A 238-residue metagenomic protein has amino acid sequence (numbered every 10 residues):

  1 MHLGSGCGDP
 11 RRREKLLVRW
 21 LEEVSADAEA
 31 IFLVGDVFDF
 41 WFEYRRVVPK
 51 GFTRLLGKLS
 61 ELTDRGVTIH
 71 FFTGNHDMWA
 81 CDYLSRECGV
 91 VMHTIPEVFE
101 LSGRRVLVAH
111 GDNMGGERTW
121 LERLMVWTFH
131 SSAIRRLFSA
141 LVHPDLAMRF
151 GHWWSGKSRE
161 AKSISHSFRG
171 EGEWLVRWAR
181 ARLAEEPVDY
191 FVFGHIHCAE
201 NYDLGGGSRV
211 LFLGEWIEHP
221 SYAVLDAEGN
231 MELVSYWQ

Functional and structural regions predicted by a protein language model:
L3-L101: Core catalytic region of metal-dependent phosphoesterases/phosphodiesterases, especially metallo-beta-lactamase-like
W20-V24, L55-L59, I95-V98, E117-T119 (+3 more regions): Glycine-rich loops and low-complexity Gly/Arg-rich segments that provide flexible linkers or classic glycine-based
A30-L33, R54-L55, T63, V67-T73 (+4 more regions): A broad, low-specificity signal for short, low-complexity segments enriched in glycine/proline and polar/charged
A30-V37, G66-F72, V106-H110, T128-R136 (+2 more regions): Low-complexity, flexible helical/coil segments
D39-L62, S158-V188: N-terminal short leaders/motifs
G89-T94, L107, D112, G116-L124 (+2 more regions): Conserved beta-sheet core of the metallophosphoesterase superfamily
L101-S102, G205: Structural motif
G111-L175: Active-site-proximal loop/helix segment associated with metal-binding centers of metalloenzymes
